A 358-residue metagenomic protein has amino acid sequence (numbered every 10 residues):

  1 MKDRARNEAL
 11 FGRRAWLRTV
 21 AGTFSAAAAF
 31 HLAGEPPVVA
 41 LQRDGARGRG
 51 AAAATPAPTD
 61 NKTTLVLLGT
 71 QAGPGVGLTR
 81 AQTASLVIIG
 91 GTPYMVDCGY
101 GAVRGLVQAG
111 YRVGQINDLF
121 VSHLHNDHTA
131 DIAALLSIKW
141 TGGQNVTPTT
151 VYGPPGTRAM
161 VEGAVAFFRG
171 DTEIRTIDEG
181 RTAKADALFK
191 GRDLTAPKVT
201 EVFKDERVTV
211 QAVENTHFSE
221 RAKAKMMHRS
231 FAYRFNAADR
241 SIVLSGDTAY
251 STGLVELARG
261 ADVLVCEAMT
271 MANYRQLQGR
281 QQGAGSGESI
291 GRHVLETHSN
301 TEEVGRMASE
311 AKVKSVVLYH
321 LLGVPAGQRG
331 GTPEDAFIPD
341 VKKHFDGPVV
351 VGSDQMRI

Functional and structural regions predicted by a protein language model:
K2-F11, L17-R18, G22-F30, V38-V243 (+2 more regions): Binuclear metal-dependent hydrolase catalytic cores
H228-A232, A238-V243, A249-S353: Cap/insert and terminal regions of metallo-dependent hydrolase folds
